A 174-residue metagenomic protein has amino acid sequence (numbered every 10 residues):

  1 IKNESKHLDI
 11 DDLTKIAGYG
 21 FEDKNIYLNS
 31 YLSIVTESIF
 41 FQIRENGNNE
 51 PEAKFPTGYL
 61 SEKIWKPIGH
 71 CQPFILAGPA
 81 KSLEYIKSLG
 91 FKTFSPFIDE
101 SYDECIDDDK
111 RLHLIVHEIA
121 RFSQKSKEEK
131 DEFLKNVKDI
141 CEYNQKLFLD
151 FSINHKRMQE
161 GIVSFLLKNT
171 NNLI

Functional and structural regions predicted by a protein language model:
I1-I34, F41-S61, I68-H70, F74-I174: Pol beta-like nucleotidyltransferase catalytic core
